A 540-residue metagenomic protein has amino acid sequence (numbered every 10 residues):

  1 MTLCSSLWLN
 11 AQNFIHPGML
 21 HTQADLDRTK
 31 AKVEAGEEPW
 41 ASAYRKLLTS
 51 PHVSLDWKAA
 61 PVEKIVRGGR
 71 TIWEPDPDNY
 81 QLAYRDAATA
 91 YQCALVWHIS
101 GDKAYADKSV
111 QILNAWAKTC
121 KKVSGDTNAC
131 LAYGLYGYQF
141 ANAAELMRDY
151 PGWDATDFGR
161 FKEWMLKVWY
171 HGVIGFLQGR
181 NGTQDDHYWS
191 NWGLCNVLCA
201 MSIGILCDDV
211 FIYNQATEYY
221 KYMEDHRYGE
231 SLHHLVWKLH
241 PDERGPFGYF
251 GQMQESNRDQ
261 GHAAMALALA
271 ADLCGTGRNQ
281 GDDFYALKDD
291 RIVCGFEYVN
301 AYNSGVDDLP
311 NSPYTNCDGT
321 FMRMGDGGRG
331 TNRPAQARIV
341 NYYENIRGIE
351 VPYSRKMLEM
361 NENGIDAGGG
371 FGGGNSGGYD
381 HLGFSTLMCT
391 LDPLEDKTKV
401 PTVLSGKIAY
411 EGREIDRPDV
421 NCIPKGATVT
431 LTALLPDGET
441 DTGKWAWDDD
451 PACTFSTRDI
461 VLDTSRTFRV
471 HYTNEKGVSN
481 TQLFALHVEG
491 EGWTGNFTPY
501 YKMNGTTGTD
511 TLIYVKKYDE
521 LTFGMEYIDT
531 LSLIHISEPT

Functional and structural regions predicted by a protein language model:
M1-Q12: Bacterial Sec-dependent N-terminal signal peptides
A11-N181, L194, L198, K221 (+3 more regions): Extracellular glycan-targeting catalytic surfaces
G426-P436, E520-Y527: A short beta-strand segment in extracellular, disulfide-stabilized domains
D437-W445, L533: Solvent-exposed loop segments of extracellular immunoglobulin-like
S456-F468: Solvent-exposed segments in extracellular or luminal domains encompassing
N480-V488: C-terminal edge beta-strand
L531-T540: Residue-level detector of conserved catalytic or cofactor/ligand-binding positions in enzyme active sites
